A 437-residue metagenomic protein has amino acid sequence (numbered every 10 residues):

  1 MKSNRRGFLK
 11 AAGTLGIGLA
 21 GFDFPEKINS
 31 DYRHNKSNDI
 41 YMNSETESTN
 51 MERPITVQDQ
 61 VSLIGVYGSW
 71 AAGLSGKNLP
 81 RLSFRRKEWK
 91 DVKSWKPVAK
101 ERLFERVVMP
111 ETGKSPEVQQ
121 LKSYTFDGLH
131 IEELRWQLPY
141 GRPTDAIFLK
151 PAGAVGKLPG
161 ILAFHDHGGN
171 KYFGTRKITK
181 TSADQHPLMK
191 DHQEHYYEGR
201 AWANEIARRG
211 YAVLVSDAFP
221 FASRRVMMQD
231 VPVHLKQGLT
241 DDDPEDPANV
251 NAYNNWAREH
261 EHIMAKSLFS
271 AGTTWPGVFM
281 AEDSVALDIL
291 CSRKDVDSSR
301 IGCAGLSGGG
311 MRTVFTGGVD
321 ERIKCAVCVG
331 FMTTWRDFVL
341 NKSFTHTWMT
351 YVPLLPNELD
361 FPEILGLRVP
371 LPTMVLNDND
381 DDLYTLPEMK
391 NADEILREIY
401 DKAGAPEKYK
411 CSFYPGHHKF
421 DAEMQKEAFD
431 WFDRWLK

Functional and structural regions predicted by a protein language model:
G7-I28: N-terminal export signals
F22-Q60: C-terminal segment of N-terminal export signals and the immediately downstream linker at the start of the mature
E111-A154: N-terminal cap/lid segment of alpha/beta-hydrolase-fold proteins
F164-A281, V339-L340: Cap/lid segment of the alpha/beta-hydrolase catalytic domain
H262-T273, G277-A286, K324-L365, P370 (+2 more regions): Mobile cap/lid helix-loop segments that gate and shape the active-site cleft of serine hydrolases
V296-G305: Alpha/beta-hydrolase fold nucleophile elbow
V375-N377: Short beta-strand/loop motif that positions the catalytic acidic residue of the alpha/beta-hydrolase fold
E394-I395, I399-K437: C-terminal catalytic histidine-bearing segment of alpha/beta-hydrolase fold enzymes
